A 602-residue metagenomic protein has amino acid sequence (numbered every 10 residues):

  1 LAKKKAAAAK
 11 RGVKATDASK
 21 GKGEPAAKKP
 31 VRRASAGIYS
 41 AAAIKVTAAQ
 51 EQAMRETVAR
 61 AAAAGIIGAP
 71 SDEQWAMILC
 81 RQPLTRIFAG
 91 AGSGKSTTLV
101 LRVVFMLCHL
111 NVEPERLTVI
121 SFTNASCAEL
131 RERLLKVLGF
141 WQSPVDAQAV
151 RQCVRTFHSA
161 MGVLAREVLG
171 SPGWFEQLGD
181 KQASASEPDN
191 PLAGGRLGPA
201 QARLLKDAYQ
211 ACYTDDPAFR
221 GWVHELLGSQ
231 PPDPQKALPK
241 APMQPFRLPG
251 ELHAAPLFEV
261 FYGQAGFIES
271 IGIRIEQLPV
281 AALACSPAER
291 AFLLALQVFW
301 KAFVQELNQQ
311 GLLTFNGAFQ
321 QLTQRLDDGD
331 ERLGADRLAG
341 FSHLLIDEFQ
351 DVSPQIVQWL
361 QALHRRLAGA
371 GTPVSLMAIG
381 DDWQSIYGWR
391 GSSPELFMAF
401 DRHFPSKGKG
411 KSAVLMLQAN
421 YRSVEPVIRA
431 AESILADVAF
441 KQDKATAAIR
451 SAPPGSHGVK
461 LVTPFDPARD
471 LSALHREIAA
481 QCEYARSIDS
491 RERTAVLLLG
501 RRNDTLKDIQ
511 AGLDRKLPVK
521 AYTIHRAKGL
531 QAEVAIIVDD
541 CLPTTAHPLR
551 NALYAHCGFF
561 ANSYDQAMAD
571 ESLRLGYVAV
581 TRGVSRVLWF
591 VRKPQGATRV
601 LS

Functional and structural regions predicted by a protein language model:
L1-G173, Y577, T581: P-loop NTPase Walker
Y39-A42, R203-V298: Conserved ATP-driven helicase/translocase motor core recognized via long, highly charged RecA-like/P-loop NTPase domain
E51-A91, C153, C285-A399, A419 (+1 more regions): Conserved helicase NTPase motor core
G92, S96-L99, G410-S412, A419-V519 (+1 more regions): Helicase P-loop NTPase motor core
R116, S121-F246, E395-M398, T523 (+1 more regions): Conserved P-loop NTPase-based nucleic-acid remodeling module centered on helicase motor cores
P354-H457, V580, L588, L601: Conserved RecA-like helicase ATPase core segment that couples NTP binding/hydrolysis to strand translocation
Y522, R526-A555: A short beta-strand element within the Helicase C-terminal
T545-R550, A555-S602: C-terminal accessory regions
